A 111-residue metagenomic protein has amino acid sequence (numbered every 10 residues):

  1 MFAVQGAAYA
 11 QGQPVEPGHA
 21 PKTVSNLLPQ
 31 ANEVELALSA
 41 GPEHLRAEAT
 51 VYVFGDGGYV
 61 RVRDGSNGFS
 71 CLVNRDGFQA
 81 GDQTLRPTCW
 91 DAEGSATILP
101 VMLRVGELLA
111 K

Functional and structural regions predicted by a protein language model:
F2-A8: C-terminal segment of classical bacterial N-terminal signal peptides
G12-K111: Primary mode marks residue(s) on the alpha4-beta5-alpha5 output face of response regulator receiver
